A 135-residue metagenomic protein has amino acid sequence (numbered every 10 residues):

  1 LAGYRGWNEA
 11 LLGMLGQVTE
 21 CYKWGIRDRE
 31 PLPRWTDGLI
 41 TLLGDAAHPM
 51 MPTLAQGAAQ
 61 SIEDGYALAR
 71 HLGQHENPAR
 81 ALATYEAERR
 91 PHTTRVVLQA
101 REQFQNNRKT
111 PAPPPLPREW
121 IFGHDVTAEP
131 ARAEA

Functional and structural regions predicted by a protein language model:
L1-L54, Q60: FAD/FMN-dependent oxidoreductases across multiple families
L12-G13, L32-T36, I40, L54-Q56 (+1 more regions): C-terminal helical "tail/cap" subdomain of flavin- and related membrane-associated enzymes
